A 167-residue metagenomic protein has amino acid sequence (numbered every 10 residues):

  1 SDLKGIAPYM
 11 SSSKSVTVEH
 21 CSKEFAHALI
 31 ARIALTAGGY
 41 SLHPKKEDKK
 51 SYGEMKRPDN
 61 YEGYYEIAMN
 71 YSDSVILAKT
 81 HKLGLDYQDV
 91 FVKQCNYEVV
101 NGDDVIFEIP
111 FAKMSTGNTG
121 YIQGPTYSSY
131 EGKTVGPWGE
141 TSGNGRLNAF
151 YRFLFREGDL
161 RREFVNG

Functional and structural regions predicted by a protein language model:
D2-Y9, A78: Residue position in alpha-helical solenoids
A7-E19: Flexible helix-coil transition and linker loops at the boundaries of alpha-helical arrays
H20-G167: An aromatic- and glycine-enriched ligand-binding surface/loop that stacks and positions planar moieties
